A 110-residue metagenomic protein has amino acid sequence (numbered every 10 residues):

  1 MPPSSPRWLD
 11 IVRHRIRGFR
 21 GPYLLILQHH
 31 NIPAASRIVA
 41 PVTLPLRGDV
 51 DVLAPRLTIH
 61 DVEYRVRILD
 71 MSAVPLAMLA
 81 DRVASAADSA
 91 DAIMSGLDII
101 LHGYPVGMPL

Functional and structural regions predicted by a protein language model:
M1-R7, V106-L110: Intrinsically disordered, low-complexity and often Lys/Arg-enriched segments
P2-P3, I11-L57: Compact nucleic-acid interaction/catalytic patches
I59-L110: C-terminal terminal-subdomain/extension
